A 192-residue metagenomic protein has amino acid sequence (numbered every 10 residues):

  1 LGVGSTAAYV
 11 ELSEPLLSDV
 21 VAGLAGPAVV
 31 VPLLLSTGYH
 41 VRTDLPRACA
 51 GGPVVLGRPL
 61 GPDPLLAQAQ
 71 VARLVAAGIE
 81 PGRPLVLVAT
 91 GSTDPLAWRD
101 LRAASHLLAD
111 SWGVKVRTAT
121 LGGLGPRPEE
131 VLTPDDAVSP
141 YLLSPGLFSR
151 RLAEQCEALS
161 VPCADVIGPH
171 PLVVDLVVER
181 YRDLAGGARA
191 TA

Functional and structural regions predicted by a protein language model:
L1-A192: Active-site-proximal alpha-helix that buttresses catalytic centers in soluble enzyme cores
